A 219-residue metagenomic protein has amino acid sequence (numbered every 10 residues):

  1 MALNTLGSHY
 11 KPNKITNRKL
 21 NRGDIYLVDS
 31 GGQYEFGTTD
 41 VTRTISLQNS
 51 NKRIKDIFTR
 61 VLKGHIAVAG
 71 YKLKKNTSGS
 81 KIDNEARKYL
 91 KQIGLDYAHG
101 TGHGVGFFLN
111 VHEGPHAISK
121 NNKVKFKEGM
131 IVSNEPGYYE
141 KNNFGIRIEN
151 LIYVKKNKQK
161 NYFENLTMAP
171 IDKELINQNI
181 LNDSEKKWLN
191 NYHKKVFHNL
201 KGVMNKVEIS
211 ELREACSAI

Functional and structural regions predicted by a protein language model:
M1-I219: Active-site neighborhoods and metal-handling regions in enzymes and metal-associated proteins
